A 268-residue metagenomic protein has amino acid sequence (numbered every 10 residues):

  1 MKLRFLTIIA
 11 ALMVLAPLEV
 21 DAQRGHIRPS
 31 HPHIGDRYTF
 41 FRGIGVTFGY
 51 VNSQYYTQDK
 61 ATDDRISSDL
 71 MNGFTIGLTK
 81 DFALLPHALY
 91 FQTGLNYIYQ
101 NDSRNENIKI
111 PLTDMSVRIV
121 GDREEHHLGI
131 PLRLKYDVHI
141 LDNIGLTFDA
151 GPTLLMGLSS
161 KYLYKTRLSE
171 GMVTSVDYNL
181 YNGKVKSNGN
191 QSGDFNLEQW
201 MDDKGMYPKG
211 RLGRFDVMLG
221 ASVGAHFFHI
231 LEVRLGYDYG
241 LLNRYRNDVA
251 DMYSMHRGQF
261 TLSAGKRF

Functional and structural regions predicted by a protein language model:
A22-T75, G145, M172, V176-D177 (+2 more regions): Short glycine/proline- and aromatic-enriched beta-strand/turn motifs that initiate or cap beta-hairpins
H31-P32, K60-S67, D114-G121, M206-K209 (+1 more regions): Extracellular loop and loop/strand-boundary signature of outer-membrane beta-barrel proteins
Y38, S68-G73, D122-H127, K209-D216 (+1 more regions): Short sequence motifs at beta-strands and strand-loop junctions characteristic of Gram-negative outer-membrane
F41-T57, D63-R118: Glycine- and aromatic-enriched membrane insertion/assembly motifs of diderm outer-membrane and organelle channel
N52-K60, Y99-N107, D122, I140 (+2 more regions): Gram-negative outer-membrane beta-barrel proteins
G73-T79, Y90, G129-R133, G220 (+1 more regions): Membrane-embedded beta-strand positions in outer-membrane beta-barrel channels/transporters
L84, A88, I130, L134-L231 (+2 more regions): Outer-membrane beta-barrel transmembrane domain signature
H256-F268: Outer-membrane beta-barrel "beta-signal"
